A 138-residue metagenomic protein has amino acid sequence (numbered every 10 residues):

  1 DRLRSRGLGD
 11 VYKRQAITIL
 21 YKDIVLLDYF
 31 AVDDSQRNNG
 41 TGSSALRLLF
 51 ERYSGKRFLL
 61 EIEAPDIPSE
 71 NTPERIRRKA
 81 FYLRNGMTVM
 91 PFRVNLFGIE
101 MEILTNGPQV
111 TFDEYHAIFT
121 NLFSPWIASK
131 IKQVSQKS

Functional and structural regions predicted by a protein language model:
D1-Y12: Single conserved hydrophobic/aromatic residue that forms the stacking wall/gate of nucleotide- or nucleobase-binding
S5-G7, T41-S44, E63: Recognition helices and adjacent regulatory flanks at domain boundaries
D10-I19, I24-A31: Conserved beta-strand in the GNAT
A16, T88-R93: A short linear hydrophobic-aromatic micro-motif
V32, N38-R52: Conserved acetyl-CoA-binding loop-helix of GNAT-fold acetyltransferases
Y53-E74: Conserved GNAT acetyl-CoA-binding A-motif
R75, R93-S138: C-terminal "cap" of GNAT-fold acetyltransferases
A80-M90: Conserved acetyl-CoA-binding loop of GNAT-fold acetyltransferases
